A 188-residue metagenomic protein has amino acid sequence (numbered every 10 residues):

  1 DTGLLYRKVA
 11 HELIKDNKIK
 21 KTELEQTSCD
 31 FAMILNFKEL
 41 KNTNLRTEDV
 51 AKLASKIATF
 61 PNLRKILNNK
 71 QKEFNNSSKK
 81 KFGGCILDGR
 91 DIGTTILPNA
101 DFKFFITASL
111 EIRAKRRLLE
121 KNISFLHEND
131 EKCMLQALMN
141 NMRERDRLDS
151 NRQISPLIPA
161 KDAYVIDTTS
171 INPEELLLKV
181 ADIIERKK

Functional and structural regions predicted by a protein language model:
L4-G84, D91-T94, E111, I123-D130 (+3 more regions): ATP-dependent small-molecule kinase phosphotransfer cores that center on conserved nucleotide phosphate-binding segments
L97-A100: Short glycine/proline-enriched turns and hinge-like loops at secondary-structure junctions
F102, L157-P173: Phosphate-binding beta-loop-alpha motif at adenosine-nucleotide cofactor sites
A108-L118: Conserved AAA+ ATPase core "coupling" helix
K179-K187: C-terminal alpha-helix
